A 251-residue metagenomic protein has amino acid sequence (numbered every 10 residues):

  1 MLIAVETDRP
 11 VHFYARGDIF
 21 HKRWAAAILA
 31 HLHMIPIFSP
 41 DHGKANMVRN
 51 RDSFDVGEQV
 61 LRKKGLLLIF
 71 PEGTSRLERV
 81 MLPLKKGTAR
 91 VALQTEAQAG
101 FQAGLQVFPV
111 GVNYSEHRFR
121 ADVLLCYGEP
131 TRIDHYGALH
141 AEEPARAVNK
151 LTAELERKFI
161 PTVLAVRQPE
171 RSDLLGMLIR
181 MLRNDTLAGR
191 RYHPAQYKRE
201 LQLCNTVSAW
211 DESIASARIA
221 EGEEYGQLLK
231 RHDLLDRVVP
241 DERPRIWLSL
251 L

Functional and structural regions predicted by a protein language model:
M1-R49: Catalytic core of membrane glycerolipid acyltransferases/transacylases, capturing the structured, soluble-facing
D41, N46-L248: Non-catalytic C-terminal accessory region of glycerolipid acyltransferases and related lyso-lipid remodeling enzymes
